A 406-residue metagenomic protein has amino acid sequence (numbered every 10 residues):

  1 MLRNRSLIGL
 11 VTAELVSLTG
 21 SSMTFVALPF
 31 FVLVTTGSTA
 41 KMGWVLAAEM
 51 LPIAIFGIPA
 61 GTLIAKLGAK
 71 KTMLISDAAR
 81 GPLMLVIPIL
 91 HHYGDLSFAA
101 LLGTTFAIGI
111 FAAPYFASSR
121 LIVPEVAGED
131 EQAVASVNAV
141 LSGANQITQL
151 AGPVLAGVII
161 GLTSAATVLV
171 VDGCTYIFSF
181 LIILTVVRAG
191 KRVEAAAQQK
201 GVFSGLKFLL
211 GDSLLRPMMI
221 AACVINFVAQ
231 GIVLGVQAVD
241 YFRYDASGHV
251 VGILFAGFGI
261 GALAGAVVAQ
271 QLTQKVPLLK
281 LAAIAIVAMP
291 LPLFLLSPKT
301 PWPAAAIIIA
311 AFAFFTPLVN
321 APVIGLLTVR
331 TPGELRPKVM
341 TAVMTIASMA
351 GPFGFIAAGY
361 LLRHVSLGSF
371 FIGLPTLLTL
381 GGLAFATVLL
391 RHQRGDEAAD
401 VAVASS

Functional and structural regions predicted by a protein language model:
M1-A54, F208-F258: Helix-loop boundary and gating motifs at the non-cytosolic
M1-N4, H91-D95, E129, L206-D212 (+2 more regions): Helix-boundary and loop/linker segments of multi-pass membrane transporters
I8-F25, E49-T62, G68-L83, A100-I160 (+3 more regions): Substrate-agnostic recognition of the 12-TM MFS/MFS-like secondary transporter fold
V11, G43-L46, M73-L74, L102 (+6 more regions): Hydrophobic/aromatic positions within or immediately flanking transmembrane alpha-helices of multi-pass small-molecule
P29, M84-H91, A156, I160 (+8 more regions): Structural signal for membrane-spanning alpha-helices in multi-pass inner-membrane proteins, emphasizing helix cores
P29-T35, I87-Y93, A151-V171, F242-R243 (+1 more regions): Transmembrane alpha-helix termini and helix-breaking/packing motifs in multi-pass membrane transporters
I55-P59, K66, K70-T72, V86 (+3 more regions): C-terminal transmembrane bundle of multi-pass solute transporters/carriers
G94, L121-V126, L169-Q198, T387-D400: Helix-loop junctions on the cytosolic side of multi-pass membrane transporters, especially the intracellular loop
